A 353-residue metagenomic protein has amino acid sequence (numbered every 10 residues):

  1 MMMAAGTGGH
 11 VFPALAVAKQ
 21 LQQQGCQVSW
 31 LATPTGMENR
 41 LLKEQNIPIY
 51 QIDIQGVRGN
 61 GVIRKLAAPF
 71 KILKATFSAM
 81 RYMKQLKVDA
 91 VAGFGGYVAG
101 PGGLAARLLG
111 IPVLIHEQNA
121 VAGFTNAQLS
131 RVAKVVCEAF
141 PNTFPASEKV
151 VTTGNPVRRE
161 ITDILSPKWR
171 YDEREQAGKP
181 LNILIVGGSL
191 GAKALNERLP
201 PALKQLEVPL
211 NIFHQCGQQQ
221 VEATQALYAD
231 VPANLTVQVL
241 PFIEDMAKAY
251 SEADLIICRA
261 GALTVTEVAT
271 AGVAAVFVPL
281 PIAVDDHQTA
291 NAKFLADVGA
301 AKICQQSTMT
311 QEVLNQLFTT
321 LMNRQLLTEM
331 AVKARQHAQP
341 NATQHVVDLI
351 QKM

Functional and structural regions predicted by a protein language model:
M2-A5, Q22-F70, Q218, Q305-S307: Conserved nucleotide-sugar phosphate-binding/catalytic loop shared by glycosyltransferases and other
Q27, M37, P48, R107-K168: Active-site-proximal region of nucleotide-activated glycan assembly enzymes, centered on histidine/acidic-rich loops
G36, L41, Q45, T162 (+3 more regions): Donor-nucleotide binding loops and adjacent catalytic segments primarily of GT-B fold Leloir glycosyltransferases
G61-A90, L108: An amphipathic, basic-hydrophobic alpha-helix
V88-A90, S251-T266, V273: Acidic donor-binding loop of glycosyltransferase active sites
V298-Q305, M309-L326: C-terminal "capping" alpha-helix adjacent to the active site of nucleotide-linked donor transferases in cell-envelope
L326-P340: A short, well-ordered alpha-helix in the C-terminal region of glycosyltransferases
Q339-M353: C-terminal alpha-helical cap of glycosyltransferases
